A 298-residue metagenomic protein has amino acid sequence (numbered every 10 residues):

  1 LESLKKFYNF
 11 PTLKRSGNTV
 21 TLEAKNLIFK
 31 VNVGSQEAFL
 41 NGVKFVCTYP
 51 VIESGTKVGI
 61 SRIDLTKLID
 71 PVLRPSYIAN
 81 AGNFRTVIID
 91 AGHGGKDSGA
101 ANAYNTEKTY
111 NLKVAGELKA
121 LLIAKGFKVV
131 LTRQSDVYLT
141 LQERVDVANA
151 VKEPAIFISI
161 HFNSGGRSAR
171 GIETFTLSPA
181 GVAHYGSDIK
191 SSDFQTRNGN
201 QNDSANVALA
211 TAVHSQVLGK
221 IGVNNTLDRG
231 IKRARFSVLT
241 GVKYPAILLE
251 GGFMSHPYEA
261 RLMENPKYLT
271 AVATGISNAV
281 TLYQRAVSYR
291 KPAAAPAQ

Functional and structural regions predicted by a protein language model:
L1-A103, K113, L121, K125: Primary recognition of N-terminal secretory signal peptides and signal-anchoring hydrophobic helices
N105-Q298: Active-site-proximal helix/loop segments of hydrolytic enzymes
